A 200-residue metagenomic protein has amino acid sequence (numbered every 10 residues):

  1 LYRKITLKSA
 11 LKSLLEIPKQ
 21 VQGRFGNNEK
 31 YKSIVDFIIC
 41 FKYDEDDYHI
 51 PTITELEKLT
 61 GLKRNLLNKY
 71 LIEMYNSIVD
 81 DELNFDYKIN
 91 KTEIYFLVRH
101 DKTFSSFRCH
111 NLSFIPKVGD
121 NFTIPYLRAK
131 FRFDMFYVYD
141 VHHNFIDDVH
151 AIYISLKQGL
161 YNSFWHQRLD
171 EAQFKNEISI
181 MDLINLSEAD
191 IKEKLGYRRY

Functional and structural regions predicted by a protein language model:
L1-D86: N-terminal intrinsically disordered, low-complexity, charge/repeat-rich segments that act as generic
K88-T103: Short, basic/aromatic beta-hairpin or loop at an interaction surface
T103-L112: Short alpha-helix capping/helix-loop boundary micro-motifs
I115-K117: Short, well-ordered loop/turn sites that connect or cap secondary structure elements
P125-Y126: Conserved "cap/hinge" positions at secondary-structure junctions
A129-I146: Short beta-strand-centered aromatic/proline hotspots
D147-Y200: Glycine- and charge-enriched low-complexity intrinsically disordered segments
